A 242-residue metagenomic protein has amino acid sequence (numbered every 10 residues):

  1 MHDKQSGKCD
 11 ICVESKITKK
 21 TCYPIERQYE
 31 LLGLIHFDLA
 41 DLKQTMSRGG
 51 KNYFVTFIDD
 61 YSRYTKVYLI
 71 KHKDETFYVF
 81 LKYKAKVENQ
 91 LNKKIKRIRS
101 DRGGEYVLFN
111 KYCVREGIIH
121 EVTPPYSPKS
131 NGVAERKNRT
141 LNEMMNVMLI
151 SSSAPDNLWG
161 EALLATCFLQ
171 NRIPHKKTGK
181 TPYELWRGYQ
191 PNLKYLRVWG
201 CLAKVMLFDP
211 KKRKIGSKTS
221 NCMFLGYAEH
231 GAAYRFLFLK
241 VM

Functional and structural regions predicted by a protein language model:
M1-M242: Anionic group-binding determinants
